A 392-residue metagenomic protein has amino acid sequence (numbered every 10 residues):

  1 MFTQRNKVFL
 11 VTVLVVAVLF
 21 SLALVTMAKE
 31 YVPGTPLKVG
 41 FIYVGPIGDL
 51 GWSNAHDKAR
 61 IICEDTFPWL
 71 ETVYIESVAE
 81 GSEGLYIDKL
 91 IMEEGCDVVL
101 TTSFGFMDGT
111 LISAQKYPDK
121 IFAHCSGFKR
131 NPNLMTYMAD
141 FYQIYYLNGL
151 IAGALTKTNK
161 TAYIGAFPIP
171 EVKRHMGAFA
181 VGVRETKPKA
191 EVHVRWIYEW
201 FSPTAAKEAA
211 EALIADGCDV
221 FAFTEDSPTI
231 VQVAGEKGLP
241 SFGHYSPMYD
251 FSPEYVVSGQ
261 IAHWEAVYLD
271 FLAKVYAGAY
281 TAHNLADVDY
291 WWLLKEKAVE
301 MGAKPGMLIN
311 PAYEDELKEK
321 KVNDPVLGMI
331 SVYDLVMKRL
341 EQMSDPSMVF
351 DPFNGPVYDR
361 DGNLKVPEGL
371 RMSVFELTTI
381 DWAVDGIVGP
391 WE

Functional and structural regions predicted by a protein language model:
F2-V13: Bacterial N-terminal signal peptides that target proteins for export
T3, A28-E392: A residue-level marker of the well-folded mature domains of exported/periplasmic proteins
T12-S21: Bacterial N-terminal signal peptides
L22-A28: Juxtamembrane cytosolic interface motif at the C-terminal end of transmembrane helices
